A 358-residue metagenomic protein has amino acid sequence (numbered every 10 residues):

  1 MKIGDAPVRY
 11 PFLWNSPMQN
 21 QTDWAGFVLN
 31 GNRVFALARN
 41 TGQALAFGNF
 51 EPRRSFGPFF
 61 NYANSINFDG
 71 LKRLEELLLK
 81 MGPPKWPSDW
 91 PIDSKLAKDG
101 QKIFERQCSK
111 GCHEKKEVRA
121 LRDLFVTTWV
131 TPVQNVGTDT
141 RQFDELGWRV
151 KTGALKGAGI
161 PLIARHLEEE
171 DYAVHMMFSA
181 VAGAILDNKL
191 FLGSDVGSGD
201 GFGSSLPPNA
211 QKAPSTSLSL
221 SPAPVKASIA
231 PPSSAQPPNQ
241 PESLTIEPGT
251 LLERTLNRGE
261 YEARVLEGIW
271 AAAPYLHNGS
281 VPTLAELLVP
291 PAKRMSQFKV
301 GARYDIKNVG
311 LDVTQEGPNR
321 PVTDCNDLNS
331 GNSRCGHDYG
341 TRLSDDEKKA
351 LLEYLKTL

Functional and structural regions predicted by a protein language model:
M1-L358: Periplasmic c-type cytochrome electron-transfer domains
